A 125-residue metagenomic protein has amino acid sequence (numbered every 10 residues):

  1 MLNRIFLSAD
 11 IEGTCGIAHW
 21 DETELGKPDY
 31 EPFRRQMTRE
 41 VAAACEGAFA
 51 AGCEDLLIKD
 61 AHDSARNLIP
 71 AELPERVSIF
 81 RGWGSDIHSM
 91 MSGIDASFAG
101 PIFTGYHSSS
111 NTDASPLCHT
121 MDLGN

Functional and structural regions predicted by a protein language model:
I5-T23, F33, M37, A51: N-terminal glycine-rich anion-binding loops that anchor highly charged ligand groups
S8-A9, K59-D60, P101-Y106: Short beta-strand segments
C15, A65-L68, S109-A114: Short, well-ordered, mixed-charge alpha-helical segments that flank or form enzyme active sites
H19-P32, H119-N125: A solvent-exposed, charged loop/short amphipathic helix patch at secondary-structure junctions
P28, P32-K59, L68: Alpha/propeptide regions of enzymes that mature by internal proteolysis
D63, N67-R76: Glycine-rich loop at the start of a catalytic domain that most often binds anionic cofactors/ligands
P74-I94: A glycine-rich helix N-cap at a beta->alpha junction
M90-N125: Internal, conserved structured core segments that host functional sites
